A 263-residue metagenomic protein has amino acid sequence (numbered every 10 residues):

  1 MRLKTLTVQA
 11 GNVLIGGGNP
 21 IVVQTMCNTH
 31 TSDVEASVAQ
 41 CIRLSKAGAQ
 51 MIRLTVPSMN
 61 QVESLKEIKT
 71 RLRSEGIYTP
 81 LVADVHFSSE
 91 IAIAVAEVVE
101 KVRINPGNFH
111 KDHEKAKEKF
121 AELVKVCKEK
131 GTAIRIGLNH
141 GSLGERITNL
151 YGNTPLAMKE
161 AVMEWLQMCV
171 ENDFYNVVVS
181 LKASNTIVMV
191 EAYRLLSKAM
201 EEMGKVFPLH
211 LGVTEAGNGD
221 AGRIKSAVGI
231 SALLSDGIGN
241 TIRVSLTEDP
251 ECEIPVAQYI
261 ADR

Functional and structural regions predicted by a protein language model:
M1-T25, K128: N-terminal amphipathic alpha-helix/helix-capping segment at the start of soluble metabolic enzymes
G17-A36, T55-P57, T79-F87, H113 (+2 more regions): Active-site mouth loops of central-metabolism enzymes
I21-C27, Q50-L54, T79-V85, V102-I104 (+4 more regions): Hydrophobic faces of well-ordered beta-strands that scaffold small-molecule active sites in alpha/beta enzyme cores
N28, K46-L72, P106-E114, V177-T186: Glycine-rich, proline-tolerant flexible connector loops at the mouths of alpha/beta enzymes
G48-R53, V98-E114, S235-E251: Glycine-rich phosphate-binding active-site loops on the catalytic face of alpha/beta enzymes
M59-A83, F120-T132, L195-K205: Alpha-helix-loop-beta-strand connector modules within alpha/beta enzyme cores
T79-L81, H86-R135: Hydrophobic or amphipathic alpha-helical targeting/insertion segments
N139, R146-R263: Catalytic alpha/beta core domains of metabolic enzymes, predominantly
